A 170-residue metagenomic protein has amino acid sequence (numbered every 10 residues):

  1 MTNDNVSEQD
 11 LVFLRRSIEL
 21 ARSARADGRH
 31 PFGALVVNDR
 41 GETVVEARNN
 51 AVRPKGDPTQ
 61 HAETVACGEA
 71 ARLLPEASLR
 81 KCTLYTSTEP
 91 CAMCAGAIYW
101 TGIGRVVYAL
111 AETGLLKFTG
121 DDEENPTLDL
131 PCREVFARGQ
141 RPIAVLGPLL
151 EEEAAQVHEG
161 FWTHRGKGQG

Functional and structural regions predicted by a protein language model:
M1-S23, D27, A97-G170: Zinc-dependent deaminase
S7, N49-P54: A short, polar/acidic, helix/strand-boundary loop motif
F32, R80-C82, I143: Residue-level recognition of the N-termini of beta-strands and the immediately preceding loop/turn
F32-G41: Short beta-strand scaffold segments in enzyme catalytic cores
V45-E46: A structural microfeature
V52-T64: A short, polar/charged loop-to-alpha-helix boundary motif
C67-T101, R105: Helix-adjacent hinge/juxtasegments
